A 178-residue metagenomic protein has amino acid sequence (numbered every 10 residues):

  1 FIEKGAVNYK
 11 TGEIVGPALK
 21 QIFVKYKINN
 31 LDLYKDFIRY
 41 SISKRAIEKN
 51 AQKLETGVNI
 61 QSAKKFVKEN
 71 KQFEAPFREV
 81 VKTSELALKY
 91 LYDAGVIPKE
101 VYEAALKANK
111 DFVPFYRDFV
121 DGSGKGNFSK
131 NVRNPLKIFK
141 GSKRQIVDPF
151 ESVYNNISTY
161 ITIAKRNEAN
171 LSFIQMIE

Functional and structural regions predicted by a protein language model:
F1-E178: Structural preference for well-ordered, secondary-structure-rich domains
